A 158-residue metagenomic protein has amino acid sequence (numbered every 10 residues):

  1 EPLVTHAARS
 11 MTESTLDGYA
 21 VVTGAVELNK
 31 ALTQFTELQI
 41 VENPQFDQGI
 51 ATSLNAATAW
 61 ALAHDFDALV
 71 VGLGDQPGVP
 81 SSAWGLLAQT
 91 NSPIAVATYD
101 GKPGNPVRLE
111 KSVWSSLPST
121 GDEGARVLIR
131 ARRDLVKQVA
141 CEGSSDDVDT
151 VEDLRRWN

Functional and structural regions predicted by a protein language model:
E1-P103, K111, R133-E142: Nucleotide and nucleotide-moiety/phosphate-recognizing core
N105-L109, D146-V148: Short glycine- and hydrophobic/aromatic-rich loop-to-beta-strand nucleating segment in the catalytic cores
S115, T120-N158: Conserved alpha/beta core of the MobA/IspD/sugar-nucleotide pyrophosphorylase nucleotidyltransferase superfamily
